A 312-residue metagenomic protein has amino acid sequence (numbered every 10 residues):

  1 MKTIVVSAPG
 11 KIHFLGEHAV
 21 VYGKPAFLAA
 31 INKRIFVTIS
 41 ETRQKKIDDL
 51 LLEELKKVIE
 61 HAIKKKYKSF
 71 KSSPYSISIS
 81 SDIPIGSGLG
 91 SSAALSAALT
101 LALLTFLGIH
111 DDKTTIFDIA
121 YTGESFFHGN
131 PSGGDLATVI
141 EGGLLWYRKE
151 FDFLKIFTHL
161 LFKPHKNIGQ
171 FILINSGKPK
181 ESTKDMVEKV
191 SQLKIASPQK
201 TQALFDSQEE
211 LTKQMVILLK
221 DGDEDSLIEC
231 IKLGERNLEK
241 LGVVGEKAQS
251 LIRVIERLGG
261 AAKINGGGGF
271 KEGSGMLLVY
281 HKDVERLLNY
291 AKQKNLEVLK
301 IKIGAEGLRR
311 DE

Functional and structural regions predicted by a protein language model:
K2-L15, V20-V21, L28, F36-K71 (+4 more regions): C-terminal nucleotide
K11, A93-A97, G134: Short alpha-helical patches at coil-to-helix transitions and adjacent helical residues in well-structured domains
S73-I85: Glycine/charged-rich beta-loop-alpha catalytic/anionic-binding loops adjacent to active sites
S87-H110, G143: DPxDG-like acidic metal-binding loop motif
T114-I116: Short, charged, amphipathic alpha-helices and their helix-cap/turn boundaries
